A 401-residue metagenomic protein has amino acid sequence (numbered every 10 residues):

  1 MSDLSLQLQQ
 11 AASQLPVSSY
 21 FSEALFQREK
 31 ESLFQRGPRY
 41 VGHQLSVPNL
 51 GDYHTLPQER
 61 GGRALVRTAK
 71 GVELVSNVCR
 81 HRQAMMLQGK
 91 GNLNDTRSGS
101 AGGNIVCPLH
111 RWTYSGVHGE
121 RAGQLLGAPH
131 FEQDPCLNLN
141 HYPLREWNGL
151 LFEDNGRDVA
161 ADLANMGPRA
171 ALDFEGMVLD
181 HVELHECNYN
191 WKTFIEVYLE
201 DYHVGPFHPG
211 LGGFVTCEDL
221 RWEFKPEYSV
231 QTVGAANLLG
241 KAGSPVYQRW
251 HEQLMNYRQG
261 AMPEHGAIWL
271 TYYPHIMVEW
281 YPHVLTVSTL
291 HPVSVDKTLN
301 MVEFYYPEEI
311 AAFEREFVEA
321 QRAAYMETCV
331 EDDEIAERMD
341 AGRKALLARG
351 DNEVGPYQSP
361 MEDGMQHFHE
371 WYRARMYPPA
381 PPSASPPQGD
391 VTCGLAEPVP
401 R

Functional and structural regions predicted by a protein language model:
M1-V17, E175: Short, contiguous pre-domain boundary segments
A12, P38, D180-V182: Short, solvent-exposed beta-strand edge segments and adjacent coil->beta transition regions
S19-E59: Non-catalytic accessory segments flanking enzyme active sites
F34-P38, A84, H203: Generic structural signal for secondary-structure transition and capping sites
R36-G42, Q124-A128, W269-P274: Short Pro/Gly-enriched beta-strand edge/turn motifs at strand-loop
S46-D154, A164: Rieske [2Fe-2S] iron-sulfur-binding domain
V66, S76-N77, P143-R401: C-terminal catalytic domain of Rieske-type non-heme iron oxygenases
